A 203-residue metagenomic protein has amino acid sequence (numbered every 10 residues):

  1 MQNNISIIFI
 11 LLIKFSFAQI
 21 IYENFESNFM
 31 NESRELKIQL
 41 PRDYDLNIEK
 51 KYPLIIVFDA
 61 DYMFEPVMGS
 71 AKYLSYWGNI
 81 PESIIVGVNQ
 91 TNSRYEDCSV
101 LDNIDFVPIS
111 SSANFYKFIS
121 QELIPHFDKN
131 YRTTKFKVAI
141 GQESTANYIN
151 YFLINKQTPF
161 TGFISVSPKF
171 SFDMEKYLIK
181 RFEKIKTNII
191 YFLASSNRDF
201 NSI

Functional and structural regions predicted by a protein language model:
M1-I21: Bacterial Sec-dependent N-terminal signal peptides
Q19-I203: Non-catalytic cap/lid and distal C-terminal segments of serine-dependent acyl enzymes
